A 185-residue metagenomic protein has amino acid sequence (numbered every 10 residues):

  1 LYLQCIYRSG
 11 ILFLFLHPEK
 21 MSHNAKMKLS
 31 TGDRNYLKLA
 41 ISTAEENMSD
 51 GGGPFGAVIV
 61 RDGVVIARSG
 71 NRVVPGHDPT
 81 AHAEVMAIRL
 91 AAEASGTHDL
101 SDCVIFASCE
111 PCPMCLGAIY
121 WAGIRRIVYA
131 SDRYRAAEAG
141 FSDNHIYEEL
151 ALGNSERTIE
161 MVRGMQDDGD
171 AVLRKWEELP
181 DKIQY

Functional and structural regions predicted by a protein language model:
L3, R8, L14-P18: Short hydrophobic targeting helices and cationic amphipathic motifs that mediate membrane/organellar targeting
M21-N47, P111, A118-Y185: Zinc-dependent deaminase
F55-V60: Short beta-strand scaffold segments in enzyme catalytic cores
A67-S69: Short hydrophobic alpha-helix segments
R72-V85: A short, polar/charged loop-to-alpha-helix boundary motif
V73, A107, S131: Residues that line or immediately flank small-molecule/substrate-binding pockets and catalytic motifs
H77, I88-A118, A122: Helix-adjacent hinge/juxtasegments
